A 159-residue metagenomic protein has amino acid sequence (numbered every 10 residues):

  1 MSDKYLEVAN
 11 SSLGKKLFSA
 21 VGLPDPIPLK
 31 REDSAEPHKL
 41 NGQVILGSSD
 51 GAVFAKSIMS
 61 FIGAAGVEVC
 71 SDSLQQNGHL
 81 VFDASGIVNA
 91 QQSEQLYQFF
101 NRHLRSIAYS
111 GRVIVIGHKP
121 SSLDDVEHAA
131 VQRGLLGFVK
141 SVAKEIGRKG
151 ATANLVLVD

Functional and structural regions predicted by a protein language model:
M1-D159: Glycine-rich nucleotide cofactor-binding loops and adjacent beta-alpha elements of adenine nucleotide/dinucleotide sites
